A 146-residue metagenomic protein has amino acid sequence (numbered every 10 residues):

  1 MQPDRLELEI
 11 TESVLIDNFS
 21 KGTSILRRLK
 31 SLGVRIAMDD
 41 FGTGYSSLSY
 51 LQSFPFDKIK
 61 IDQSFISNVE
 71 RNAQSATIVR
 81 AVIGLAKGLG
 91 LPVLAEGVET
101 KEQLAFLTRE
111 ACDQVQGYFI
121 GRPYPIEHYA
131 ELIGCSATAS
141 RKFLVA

Functional and structural regions predicted by a protein language model:
R5-S20, L32-A146: EAL-family c-di-GMP phosphodiesterase catalytic domain
S24-L32: Catalytic-core regions built around general acid/base machinery
